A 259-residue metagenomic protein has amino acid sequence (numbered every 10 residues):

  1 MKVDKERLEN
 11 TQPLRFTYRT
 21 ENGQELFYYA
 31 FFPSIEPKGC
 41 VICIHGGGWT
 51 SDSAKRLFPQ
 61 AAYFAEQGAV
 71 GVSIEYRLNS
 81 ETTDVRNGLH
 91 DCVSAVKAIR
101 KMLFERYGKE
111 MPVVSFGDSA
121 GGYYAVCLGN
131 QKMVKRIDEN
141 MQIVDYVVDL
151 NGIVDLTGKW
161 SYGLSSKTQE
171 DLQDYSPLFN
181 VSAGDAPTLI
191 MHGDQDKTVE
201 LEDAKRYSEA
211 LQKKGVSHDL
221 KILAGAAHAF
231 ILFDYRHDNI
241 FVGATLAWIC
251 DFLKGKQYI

Functional and structural regions predicted by a protein language model:
M1-E36: N-terminal cap/lid segment of alpha/beta-hydrolase-fold proteins
K38-G47: Short beta-strand element of the alpha/beta-hydrolase
D52-Q60, V72-M111, R236-F241: Catalytic nucleophile-loop/oxyanion-hole region of alpha/beta-hydrolase and closely related hydrolase-like folds
K97-Y162, L172-Q173: Primarily recognizes the serine-hydrolase "nucleophile elbow" in alpha/beta-hydrolase and SGNH/GDSL folds
S166-N180, D185-A186: Active-site nucleophile elbow and catalytic-triad environment of alpha/beta-hydrolase enzymes
G184, I190-H192, D196: Short beta-strand/loop motif that positions the catalytic acidic residue of the alpha/beta-hydrolase fold
K197-R206: Conserved alpha/beta-hydrolase "acid-adjacent" motif
Q212-I259: C-terminal catalytic histidine-bearing segment of alpha/beta-hydrolase fold enzymes
